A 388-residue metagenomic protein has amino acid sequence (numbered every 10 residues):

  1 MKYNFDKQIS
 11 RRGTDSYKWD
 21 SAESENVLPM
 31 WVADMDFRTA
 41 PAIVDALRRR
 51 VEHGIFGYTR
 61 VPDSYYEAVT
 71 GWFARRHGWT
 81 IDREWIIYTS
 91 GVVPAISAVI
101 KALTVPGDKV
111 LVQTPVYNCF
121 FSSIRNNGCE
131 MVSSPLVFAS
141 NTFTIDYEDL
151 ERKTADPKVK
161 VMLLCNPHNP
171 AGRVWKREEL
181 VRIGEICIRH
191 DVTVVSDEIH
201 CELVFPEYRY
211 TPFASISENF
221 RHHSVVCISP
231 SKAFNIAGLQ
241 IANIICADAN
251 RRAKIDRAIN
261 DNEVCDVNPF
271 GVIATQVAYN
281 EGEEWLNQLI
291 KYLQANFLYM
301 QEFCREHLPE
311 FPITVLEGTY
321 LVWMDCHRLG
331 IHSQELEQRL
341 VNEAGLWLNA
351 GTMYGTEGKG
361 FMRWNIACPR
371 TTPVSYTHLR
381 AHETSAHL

Functional and structural regions predicted by a protein language model:
K2-G91, A98, A278-E281: N-terminal small-domain helix-loop-helix segment of the aminotransferase-like
D45, E218, H222-Q294, L298-E302: Conserved core segment of the aminotransferase class I/II
F56-E185, E202-L203, Y210-S215, N219 (+1 more regions): Conserved core of the PLP fold type I
N127, R189-H190, F220, A344: Helix C-cap/helix->beta junction micro-motif
Q276, L293-Q301, I313-C326, G358: Conserved glycine-rich beta-strand-loop-beta hairpin in the small C-terminal domain of fold type I
F311-P312, M324-R363: Conserved C-terminal alpha-helix-loop-beta "cap" of PLP-dependent enzymes that closes/shapes the active-site mouth
T377-T384: Conserved small/polar residues in nucleotide/adenosyl-binding loops
